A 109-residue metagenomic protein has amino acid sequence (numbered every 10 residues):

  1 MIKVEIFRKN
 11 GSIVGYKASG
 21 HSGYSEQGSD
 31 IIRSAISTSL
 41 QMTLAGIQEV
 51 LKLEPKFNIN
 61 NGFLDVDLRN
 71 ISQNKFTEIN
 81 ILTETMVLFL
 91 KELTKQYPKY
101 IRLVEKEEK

Functional and structural regions predicted by a protein language model:
M1-I31, Q41-K109: N-terminal intrinsically disordered, cationic/polar leader segments that include organellar targeting peptides
I32-I36: Short, conserved glycine- and acidic-residue-centered signature motifs in active-site or ligand-binding loops
